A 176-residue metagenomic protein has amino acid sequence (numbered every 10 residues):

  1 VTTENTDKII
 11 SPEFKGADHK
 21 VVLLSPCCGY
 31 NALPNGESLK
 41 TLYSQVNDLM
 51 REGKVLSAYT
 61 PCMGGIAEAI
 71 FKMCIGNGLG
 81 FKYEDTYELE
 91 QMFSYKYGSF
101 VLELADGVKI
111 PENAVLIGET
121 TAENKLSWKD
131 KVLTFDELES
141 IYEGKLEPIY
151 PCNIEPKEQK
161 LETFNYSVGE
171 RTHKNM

Functional and structural regions predicted by a protein language model:
T2-K96, D106-M176: Intein/HINT protein-splicing elements and their conserved insertion hotspots or analogous self-processing inserts
V101-A105: Short hydrophobic/aromatic beta-strand micro-patches that form the beta-sheet surface supporting nucleotide- or nucleic
